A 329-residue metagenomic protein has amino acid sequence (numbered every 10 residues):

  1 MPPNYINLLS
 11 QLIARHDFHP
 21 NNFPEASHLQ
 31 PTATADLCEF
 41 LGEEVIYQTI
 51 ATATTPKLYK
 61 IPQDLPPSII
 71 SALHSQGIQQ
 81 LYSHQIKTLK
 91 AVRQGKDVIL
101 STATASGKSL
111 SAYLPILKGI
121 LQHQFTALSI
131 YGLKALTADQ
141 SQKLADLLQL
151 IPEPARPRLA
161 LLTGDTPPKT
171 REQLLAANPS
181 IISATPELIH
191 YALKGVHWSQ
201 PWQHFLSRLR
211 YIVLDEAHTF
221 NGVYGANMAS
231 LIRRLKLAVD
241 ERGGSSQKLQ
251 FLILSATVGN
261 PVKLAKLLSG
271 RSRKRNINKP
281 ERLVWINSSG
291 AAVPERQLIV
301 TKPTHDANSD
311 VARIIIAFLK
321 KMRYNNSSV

Functional and structural regions predicted by a protein language model:
M1-K87, Q94-D97, P157, N278: Helicase-associated low-complexity/disordered flanking segments
H84, Q140-S141, Y191-H197, E216-L231: Conserved ATPase-coupling elements of RecA-like P-loop NTPase cores
K90-Q94, K108-H123, R233-K236: Walker A/P-loop NTP-binding motif
T126-Q140, L319-V329: Conserved strand-helix element at the start of the C-terminal RecA-like helicase core
L136-T163, K266-N278: Conserved helix-turn-beta segment of the N-terminal RecA-like "Helicase ATP-binding" lobe in SF1/SF2 helicases
G164-R208: Conserved helix/coil segment N-terminal to the catalytic DExD/H
H218-S289: Post-DEXD/H (motif II) to motif III coupling segment of the RecA-like Helicase ATP-binding lobe
V258-V329: Conserved interdomain linker/interface between the two RecA-like ATPase lobes of SF2 helicase motors
